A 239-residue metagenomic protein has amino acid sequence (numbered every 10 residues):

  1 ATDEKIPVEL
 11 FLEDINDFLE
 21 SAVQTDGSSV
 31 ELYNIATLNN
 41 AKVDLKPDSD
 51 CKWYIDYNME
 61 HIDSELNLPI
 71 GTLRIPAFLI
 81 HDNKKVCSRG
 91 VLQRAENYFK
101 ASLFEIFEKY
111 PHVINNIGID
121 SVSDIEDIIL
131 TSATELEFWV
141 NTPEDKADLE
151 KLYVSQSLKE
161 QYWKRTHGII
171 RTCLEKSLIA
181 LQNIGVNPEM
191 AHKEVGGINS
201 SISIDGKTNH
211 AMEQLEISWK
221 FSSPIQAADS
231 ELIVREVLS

Functional and structural regions predicted by a protein language model:
A1-M190, S222-E236: ATP/Mg2+-dependent ligation/transfer catalytic cores
L149-V154, S203-H210: Surface-exposed loop and adjacent secondary-structure segments within mature catalytic domains
L178-T208: Acidic, glycine-rich low-complexity/disordered segments
G206-P224: Short, conserved helix/loop micro-motifs enriched in His/Cys and acidic residues
S239: Phosphate/diphosphate-binding loops
